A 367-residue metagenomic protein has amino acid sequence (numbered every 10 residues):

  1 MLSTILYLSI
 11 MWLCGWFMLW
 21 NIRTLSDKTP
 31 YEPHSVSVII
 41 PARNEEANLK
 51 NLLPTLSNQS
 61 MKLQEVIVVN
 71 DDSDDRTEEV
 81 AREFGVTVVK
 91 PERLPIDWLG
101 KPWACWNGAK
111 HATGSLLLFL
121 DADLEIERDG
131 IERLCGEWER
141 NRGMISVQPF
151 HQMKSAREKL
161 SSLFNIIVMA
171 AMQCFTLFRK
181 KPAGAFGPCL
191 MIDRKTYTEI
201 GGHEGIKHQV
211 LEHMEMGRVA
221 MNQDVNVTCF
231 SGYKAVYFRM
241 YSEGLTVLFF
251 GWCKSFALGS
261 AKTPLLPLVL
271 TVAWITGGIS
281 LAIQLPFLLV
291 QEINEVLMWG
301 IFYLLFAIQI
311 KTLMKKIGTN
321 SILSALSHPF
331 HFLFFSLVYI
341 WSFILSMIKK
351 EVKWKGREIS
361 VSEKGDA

Functional and structural regions predicted by a protein language model:
M1-E32, F175, F335: N-terminal membrane-anchoring/stem segments of glycan-assembly enzymes
H34-S37, E65: Cell-envelope/extracellular polymer assembly enzymes that use nucleotide-activated donors
P54-L63: Short, acidic, metal-binding catalytic loop of nucleotide-sugar glycosyltransferases
K62, N70-E78, R93, L124: A conserved acidic beta->alpha catalytic loop
R76, A122-E137: Acidic donor-binding/catalytic loop of UDP-sugar-dependent glycosyltransferases, especially processive GT2
C105, L117: Short aromatic/hydrophobic "clamp" motif used to bind/position activated sugar donors
W138, M144-S146, F150-A156, S161-M169 (+3 more regions): Catalytic donor/gating beta->alpha subdomain of glycosyltransferases that bind UDP-sugars
A273-K349: Membrane-embedded multi-pass helical conduit in multi-pass membrane proteins, especially envelope-biosynthetic
